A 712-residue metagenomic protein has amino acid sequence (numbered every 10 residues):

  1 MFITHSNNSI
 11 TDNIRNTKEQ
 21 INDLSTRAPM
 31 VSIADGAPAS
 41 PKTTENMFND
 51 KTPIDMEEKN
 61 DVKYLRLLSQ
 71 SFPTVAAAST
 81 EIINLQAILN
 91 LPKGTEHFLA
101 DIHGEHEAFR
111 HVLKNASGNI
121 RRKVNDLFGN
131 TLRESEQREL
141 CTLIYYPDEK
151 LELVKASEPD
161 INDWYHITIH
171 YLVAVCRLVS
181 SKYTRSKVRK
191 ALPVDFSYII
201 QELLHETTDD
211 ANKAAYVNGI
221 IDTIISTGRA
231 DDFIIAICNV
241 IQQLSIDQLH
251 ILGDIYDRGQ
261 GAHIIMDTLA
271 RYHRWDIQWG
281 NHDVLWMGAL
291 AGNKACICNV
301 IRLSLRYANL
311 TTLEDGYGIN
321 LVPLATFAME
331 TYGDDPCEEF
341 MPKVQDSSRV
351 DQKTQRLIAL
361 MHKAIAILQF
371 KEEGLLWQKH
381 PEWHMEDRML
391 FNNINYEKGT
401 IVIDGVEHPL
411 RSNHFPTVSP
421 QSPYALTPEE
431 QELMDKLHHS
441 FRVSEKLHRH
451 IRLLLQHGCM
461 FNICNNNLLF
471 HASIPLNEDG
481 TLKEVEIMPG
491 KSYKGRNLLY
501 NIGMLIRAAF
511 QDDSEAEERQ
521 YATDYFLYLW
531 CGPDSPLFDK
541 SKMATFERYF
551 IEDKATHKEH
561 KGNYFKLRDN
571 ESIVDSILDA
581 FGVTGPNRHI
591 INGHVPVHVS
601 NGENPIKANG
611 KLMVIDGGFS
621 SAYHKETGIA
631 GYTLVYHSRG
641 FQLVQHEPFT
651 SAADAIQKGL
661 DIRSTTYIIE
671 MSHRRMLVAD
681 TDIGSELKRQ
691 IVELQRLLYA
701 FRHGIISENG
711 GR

Functional and structural regions predicted by a protein language model:
F2-H5, M30, G36, S40-R712: Feature recognizes metal-dependent phosphohydrolase scaffolds
N8-N13, I33: Short terminal hydrophobic/aromatic SLiMs and anchors at protein ends
Q20: Cationic, low-complexity basic patches in intrinsically disordered or flexible, solvent-exposed regions
